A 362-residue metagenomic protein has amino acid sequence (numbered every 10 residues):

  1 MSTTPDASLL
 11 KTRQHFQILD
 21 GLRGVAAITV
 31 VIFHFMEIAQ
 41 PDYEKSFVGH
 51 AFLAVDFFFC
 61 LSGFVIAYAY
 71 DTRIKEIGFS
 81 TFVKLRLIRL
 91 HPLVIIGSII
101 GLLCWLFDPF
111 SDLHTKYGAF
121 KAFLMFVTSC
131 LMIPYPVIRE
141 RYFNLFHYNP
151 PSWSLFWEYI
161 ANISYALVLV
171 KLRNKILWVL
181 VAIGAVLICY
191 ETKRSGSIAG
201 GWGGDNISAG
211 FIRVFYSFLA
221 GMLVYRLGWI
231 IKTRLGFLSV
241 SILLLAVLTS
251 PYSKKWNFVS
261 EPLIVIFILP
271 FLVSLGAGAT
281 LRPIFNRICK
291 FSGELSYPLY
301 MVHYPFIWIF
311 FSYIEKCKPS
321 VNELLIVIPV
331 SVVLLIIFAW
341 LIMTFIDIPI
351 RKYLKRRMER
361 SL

Functional and structural regions predicted by a protein language model:
S2-I18, I28-A51, I66-S80, Y135-N144 (+4 more regions): Alpha-helical transmembrane segments in multi-pass integral membrane proteins
R13, E76-P92, D112-F120, I163: Membrane-interfacial loop-to-helix junctions in multi-pass inner-membrane proteins
L19, T81-F82, L90, S154 (+1 more regions): Alpha-helical transmembrane segments and their helix-entry boundary regions
D20, G24-A27, S62, P92-S98 (+1 more regions): Residues within membrane-spanning alpha-helices of integral membrane proteins, especially the hydrophobic core/packing
G21-G24, H50, L155-Y159, I163 (+1 more regions): Hydrophobic alpha-helical transmembrane bundles that constitute the permease/transmembrane domains of multi-pass
V25, M36, F58, F156-I160 (+1 more regions): Active-site His/Glu-centered metal-binding helix of metallohydrolases
L90-Y159, L187-T192, G196, L263-A277: Membrane-interface helix-loop-helix regions
A161-L177, A182-I183, A220: Hydrophobic, aromatic-rich transmembrane alpha-helices and their immediate juxtamembrane boundary segments
